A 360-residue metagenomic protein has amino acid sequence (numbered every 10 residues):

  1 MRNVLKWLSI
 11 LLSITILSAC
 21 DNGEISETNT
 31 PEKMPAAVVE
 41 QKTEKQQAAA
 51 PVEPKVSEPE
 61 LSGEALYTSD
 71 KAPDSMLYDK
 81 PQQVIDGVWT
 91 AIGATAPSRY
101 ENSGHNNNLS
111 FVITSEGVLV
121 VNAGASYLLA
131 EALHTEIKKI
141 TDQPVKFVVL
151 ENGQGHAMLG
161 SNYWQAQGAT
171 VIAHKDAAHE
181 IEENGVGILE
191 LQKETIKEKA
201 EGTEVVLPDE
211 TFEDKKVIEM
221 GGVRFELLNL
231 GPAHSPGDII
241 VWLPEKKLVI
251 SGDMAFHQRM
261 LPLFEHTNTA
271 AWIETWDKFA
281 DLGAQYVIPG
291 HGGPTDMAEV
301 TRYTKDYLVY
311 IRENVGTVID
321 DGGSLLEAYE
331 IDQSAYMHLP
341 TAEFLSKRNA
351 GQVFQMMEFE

Functional and structural regions predicted by a protein language model:
M1-L8: Bacterial N-terminal signal peptides that target proteins for export
I16-A19: C-terminal motif of bacterial Sec signal peptides marking the signal peptidase cleavage site
D21-G23: Bacterial signal peptide processing site
S26-E27, E32-K71, K80, D281-G283 (+1 more regions): Accessory terminal helices/loops
Q83, H179-L230, P244-E245, W276 (+1 more regions): Metallo-beta-lactamase
W89-E136, V241-L243, L248-G252: Conserved beta-strand hairpin/beta-sheet module of binuclear metal-dependent hydrolase folds, prominently
G117-L119, A125-Y127, V217, R224 (+3 more regions): Metallo-beta-lactamase
T135-D209, E313: Active-site HxH/HxHxD metal-binding segment of metal-dependent hydrolases
